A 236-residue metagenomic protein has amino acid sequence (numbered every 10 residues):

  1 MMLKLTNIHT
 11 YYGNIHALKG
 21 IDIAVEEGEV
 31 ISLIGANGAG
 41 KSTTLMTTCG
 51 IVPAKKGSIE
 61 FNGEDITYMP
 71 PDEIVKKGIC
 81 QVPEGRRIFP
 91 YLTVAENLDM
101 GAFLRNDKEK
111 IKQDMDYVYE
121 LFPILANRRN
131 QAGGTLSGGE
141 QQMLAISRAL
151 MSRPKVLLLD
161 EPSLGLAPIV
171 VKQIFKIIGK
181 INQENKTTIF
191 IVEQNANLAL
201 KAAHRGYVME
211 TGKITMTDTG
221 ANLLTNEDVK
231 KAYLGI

Functional and structural regions predicted by a protein language model:
M2-I236: Glycine-rich phosphate-binding loops of nucleotide-dependent enzymes
